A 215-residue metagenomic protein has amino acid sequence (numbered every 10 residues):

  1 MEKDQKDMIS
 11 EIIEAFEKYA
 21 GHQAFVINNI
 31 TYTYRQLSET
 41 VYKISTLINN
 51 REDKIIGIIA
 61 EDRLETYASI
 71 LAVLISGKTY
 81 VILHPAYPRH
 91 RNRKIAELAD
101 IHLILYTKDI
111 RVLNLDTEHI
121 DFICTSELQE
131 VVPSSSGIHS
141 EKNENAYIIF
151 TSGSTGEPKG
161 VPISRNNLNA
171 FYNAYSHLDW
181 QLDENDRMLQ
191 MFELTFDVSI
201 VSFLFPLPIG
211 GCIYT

Functional and structural regions predicted by a protein language model:
M1-N169, W180-Q181, G210: Carrier-protein-dependent adenylate-forming modules in NRPS/ANL systems
S69, Q190-M191, P206: Short glycine/serine/threonine-enriched helix-capping/active-site loop that flanks the nucleotide-sugar donor pocket
K159-R187, D197-T215: Conserved AMP-binding/adenylation subdomain of ANL enzymes
